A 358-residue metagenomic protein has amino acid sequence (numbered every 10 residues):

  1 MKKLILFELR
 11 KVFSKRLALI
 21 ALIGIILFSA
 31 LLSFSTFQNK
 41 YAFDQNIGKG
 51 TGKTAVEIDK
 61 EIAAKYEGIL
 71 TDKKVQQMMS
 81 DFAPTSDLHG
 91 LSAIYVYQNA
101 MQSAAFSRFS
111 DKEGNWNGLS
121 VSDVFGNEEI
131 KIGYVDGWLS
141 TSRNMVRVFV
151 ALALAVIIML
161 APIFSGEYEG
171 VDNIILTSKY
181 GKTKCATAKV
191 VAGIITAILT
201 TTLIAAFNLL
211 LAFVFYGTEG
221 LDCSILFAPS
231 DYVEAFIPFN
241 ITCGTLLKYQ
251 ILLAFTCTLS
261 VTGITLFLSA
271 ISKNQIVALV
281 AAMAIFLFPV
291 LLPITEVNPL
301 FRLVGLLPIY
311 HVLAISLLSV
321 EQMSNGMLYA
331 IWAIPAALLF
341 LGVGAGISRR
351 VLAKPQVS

Functional and structural regions predicted by a protein language model:
M1-A21, I25, K189: Aromatic- and glycine-rich beta-strand/loop motifs that create alpha-glucan
K2, A18-A21, C257-T265, L317-S358: Alpha-helical transmembrane segments of multi-pass membrane transporters/translocases
R16, T183, Q275-V277: Residues that define the loop-to-transmembrane-helix transition and helix capping in multi-pass membrane transporters
G24, F28-A63, E67, S92 (+4 more regions): Secretory targeting signals
S35-T36, S272-L303: Transmembrane helix segments
D72-S110: Extracytoplasmic loops/domains of multi-pass membrane proteins
L176-K182: Short helix-to-coil transition segments within interhelical loops that connect adjacent transmembrane helices
